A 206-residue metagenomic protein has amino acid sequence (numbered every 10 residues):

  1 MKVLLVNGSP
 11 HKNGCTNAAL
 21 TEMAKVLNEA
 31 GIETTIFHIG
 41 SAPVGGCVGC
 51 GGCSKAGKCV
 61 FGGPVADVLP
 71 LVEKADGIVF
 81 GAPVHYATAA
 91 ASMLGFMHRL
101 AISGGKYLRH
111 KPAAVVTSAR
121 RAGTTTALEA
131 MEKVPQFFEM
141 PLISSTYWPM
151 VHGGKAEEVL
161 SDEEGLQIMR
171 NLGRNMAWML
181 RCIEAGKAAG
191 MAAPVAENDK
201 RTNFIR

Functional and structural regions predicted by a protein language model:
K2-A30: N-terminal beta1-alpha1 ligand-phosphate binding loop
I32-A42: A short beta-strand-loop structural module common to alpha/beta enzyme folds
A42-V72, K200-R206: Cysteine-cluster motifs in flexible loop/terminal segments that predominantly coordinate metals
G51-K55, E132, S161-D162: Short, hinge-like loop/turn segments at secondary-structure boundaries
G57-Y147: Helix-loop-strand module that forms the ligand-binding subsite of alpha/beta enzymes
P141-R206: Glycine-rich phosphate/pyrophosphate-binding loop and the adjoining helix
